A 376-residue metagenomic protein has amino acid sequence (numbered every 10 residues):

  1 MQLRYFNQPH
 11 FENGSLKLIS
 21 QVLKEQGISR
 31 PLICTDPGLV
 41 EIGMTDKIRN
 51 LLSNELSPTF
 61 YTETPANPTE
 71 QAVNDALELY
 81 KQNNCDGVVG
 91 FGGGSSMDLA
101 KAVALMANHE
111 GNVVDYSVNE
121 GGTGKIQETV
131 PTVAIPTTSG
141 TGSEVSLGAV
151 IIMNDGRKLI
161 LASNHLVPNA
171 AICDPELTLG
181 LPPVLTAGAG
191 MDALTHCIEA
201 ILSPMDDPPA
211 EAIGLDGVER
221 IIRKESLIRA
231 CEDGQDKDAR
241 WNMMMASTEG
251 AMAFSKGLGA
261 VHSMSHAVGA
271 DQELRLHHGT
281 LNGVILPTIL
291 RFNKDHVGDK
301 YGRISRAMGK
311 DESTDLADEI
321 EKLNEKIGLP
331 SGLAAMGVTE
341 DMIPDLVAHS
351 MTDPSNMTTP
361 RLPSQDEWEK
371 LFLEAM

Functional and structural regions predicted by a protein language model:
M1-Y61, A375: An N-terminal, well-structured beta->alpha segment
V40-N112, S226-R240: N-terminal small/polar loop signature for handling phosphorylated ligands or for N-terminal nucleophile
Q71-E176: Glycine/threonine-rich beta-strand-loop-alpha-helix active-site module that forms ligand/phosphate-binding
G140, T248-N282, D353-M357: Glycine-rich phosphate/pyrophosphate-binding beta-alpha loops
L147-K256, D366: Carboxylate- and glycine-rich phosphate/diphosphate-binding segment that chelates Mg2+/Mn2+
A270, L274, G279-M342: Gly/Pro-rich interdomain helix-loop hinge
E340-M376: Short, amphipathic C-terminal "tail helix"
